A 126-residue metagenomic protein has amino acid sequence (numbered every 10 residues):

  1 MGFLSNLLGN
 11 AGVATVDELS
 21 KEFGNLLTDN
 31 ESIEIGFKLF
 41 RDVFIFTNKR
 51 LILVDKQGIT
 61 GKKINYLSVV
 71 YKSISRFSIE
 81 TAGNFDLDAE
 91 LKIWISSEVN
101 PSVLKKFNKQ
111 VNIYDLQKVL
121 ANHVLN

Functional and structural regions predicted by a protein language model:
G2-G24, G36, I59-N126: Acidic, Ser/Thr- and proline-rich intrinsically disordered linker/docking segments of eukaryotic scaffolds
L26-E31: Glycine-centered loop/turn motifs
F37-I59: Conserved beta-hairpin
